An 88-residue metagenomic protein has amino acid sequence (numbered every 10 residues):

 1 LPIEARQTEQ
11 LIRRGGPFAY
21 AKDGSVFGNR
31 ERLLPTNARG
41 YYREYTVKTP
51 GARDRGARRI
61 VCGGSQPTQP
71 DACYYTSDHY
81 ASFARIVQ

Functional and structural regions predicted by a protein language model:
L1-P2, C73: Generic detection of long, well-ordered alpha-helical segments
P2-I12, A57, Y80: Extracytoplasmic/secreted envelope proteins and their assembly/folding machinery, especially bacterial periplasmic
G16-Q88: Functional cores of ribonucleases/endoribonucleases
